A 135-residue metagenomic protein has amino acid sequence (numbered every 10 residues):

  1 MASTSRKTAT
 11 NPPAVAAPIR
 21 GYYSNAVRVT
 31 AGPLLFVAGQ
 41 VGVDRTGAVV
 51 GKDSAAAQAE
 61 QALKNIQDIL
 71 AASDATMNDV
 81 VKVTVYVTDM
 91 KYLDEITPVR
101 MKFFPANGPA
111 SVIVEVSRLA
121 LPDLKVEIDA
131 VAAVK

Functional and structural regions predicted by a protein language model:
M1-K64, D68-V81, V87-K135: N-terminal presequence-like segments and the immediate start of the first folded domain
